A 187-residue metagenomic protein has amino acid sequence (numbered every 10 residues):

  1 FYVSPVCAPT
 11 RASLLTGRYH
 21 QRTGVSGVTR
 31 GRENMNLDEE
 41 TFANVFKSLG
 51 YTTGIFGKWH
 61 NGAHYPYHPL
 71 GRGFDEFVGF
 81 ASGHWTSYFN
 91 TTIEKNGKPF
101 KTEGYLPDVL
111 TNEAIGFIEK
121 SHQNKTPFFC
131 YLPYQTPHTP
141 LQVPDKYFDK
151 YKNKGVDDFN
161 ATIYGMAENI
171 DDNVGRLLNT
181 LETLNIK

Functional and structural regions predicted by a protein language model:
F1-K187: Formylglycine-dependent sulfatase
